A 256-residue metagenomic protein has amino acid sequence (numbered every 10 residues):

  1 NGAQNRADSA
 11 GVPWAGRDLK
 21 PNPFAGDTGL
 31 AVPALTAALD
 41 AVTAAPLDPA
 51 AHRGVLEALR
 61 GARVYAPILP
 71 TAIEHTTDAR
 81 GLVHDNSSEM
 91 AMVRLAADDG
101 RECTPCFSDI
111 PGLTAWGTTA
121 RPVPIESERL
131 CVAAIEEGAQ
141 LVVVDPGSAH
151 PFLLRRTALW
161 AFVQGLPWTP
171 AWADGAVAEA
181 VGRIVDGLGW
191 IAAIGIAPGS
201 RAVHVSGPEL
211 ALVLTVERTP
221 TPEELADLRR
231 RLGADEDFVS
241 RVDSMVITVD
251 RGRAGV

Functional and structural regions predicted by a protein language model:
N1-V256: An interfacial alpha-helical scaffold signature
